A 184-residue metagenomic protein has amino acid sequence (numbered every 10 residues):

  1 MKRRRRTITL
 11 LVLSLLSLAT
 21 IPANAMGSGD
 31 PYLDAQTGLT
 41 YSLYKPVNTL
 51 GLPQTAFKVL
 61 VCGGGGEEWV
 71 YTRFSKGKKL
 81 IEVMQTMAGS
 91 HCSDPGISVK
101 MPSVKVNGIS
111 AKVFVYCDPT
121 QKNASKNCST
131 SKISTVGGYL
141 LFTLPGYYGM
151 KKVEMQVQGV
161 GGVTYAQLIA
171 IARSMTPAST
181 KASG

Functional and structural regions predicted by a protein language model:
M1-T9: Bacterial N-terminal signal peptides that target proteins for export
L10-A19: Bacterial N-terminal signal peptides
I21-A25: Sec/Tat signal peptide C-region and signal peptidase I cleavage site
G27-K151: Short, solvent-exposed recognition patches
M150-G184: Surface-exposed amphipathic alpha-helical segments
